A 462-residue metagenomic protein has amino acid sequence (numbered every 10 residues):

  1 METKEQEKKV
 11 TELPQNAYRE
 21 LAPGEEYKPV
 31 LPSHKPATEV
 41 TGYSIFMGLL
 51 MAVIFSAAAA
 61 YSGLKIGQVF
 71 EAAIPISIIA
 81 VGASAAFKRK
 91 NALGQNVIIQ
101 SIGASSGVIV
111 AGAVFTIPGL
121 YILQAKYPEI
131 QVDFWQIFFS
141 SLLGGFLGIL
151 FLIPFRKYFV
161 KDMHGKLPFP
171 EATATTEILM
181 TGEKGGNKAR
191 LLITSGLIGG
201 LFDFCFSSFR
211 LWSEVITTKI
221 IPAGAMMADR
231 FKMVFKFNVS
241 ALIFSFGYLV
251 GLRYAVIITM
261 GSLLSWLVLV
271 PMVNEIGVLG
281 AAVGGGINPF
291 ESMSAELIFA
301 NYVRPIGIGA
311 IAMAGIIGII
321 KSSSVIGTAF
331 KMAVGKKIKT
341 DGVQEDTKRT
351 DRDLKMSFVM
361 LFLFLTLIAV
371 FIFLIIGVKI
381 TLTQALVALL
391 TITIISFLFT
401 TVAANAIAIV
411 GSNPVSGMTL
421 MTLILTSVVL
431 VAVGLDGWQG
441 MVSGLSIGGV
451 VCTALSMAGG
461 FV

Functional and structural regions predicted by a protein language model:
M1-V462: Alpha-helical multipass membrane-protein architecture
